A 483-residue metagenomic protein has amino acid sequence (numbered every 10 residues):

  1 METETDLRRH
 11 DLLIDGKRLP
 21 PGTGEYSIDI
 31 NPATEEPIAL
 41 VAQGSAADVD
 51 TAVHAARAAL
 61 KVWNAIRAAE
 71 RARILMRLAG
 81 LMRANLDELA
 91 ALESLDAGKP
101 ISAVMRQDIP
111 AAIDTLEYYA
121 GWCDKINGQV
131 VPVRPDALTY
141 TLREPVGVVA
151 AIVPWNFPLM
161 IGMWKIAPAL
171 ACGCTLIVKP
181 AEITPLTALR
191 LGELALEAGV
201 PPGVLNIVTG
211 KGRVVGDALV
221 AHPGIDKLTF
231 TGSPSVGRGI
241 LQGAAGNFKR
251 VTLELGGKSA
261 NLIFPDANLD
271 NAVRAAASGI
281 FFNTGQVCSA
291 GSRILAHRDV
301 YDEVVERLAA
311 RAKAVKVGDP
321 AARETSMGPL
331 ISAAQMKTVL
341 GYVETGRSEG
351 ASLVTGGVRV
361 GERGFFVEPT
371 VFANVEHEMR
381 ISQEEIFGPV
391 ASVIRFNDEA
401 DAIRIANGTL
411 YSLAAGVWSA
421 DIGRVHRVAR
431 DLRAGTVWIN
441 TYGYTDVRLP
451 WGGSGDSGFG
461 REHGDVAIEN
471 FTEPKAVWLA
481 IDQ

Functional and structural regions predicted by a protein language model:
M1-L40, R73, R77, I126-I152 (+3 more regions): Terminal low-complexity tails and localization/encapsulation signals of metabolic enzymes
E35, R71, E93, L116 (+9 more regions): Residue-level signal for inorganic ion chemistry
E36-I126: Glycine-rich loop-to-alpha-helix module at the N-terminal edge of alpha/beta enzyme cores
E36-L40, I225, L262, K316 (+4 more regions): Conserved C-terminal structural/oligomerization subdomain of aldehyde/semialdehyde dehydrogenase
P37-G44, A59-A65, A151, N261-F264 (+5 more regions): Short, well-ordered beta-strand elements within core beta-sheets of diverse protein domains
L60, N64, A79-L86, A90 (+19 more regions): Structural signal for hydrophobic packing residues in well-ordered secondary-structure cores of soluble enzyme domains
N127-N271, F396: Rossmann-like NAD(P) dinucleotide-binding subdomain of oxidoreductase/dehydrogenase enzymes
S235-E376, I439: ALDH superfamily catalytic-core signature
